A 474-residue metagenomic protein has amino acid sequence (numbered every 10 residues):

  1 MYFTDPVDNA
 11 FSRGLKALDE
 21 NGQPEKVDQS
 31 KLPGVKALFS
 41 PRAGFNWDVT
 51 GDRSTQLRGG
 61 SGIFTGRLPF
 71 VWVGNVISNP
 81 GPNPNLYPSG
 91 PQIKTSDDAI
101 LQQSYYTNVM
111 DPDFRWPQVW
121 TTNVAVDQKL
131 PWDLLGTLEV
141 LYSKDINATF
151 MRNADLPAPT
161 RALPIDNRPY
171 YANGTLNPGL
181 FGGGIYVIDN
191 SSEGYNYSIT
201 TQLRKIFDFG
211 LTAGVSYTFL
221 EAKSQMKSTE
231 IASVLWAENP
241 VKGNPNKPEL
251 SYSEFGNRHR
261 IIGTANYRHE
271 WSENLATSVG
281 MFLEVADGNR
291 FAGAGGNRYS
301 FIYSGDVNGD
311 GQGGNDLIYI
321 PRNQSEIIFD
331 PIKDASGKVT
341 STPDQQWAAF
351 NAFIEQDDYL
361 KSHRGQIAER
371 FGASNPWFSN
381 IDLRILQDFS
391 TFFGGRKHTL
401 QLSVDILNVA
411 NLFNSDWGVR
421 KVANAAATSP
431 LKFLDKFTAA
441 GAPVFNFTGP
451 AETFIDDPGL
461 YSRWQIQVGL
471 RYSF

Functional and structural regions predicted by a protein language model:
M1, G59-I63, G74, L138-Y142 (+5 more regions): Transmembrane beta-barrel strands of outer-membrane/channel proteins
D8-D189, V241, G305-N308, G313 (+4 more regions): Solvent-exposed loop/turn elements at secondary-structure boundaries
V35, V49-T55, V126, W132-D133 (+3 more regions): Short loop/turn motifs that connect adjacent beta-strands in outer-membrane beta-barrel proteins
F39-F45, M110, W120-V124, Y197-T201 (+3 more regions): Hydrophobic, lipid-facing positions within transmembrane beta-strands of outer-membrane proteins
F45-V49, I63, Q128, T201 (+4 more regions): Residue-level signature of outer-membrane beta-barrel architecture
I93, S278-G394, Q401, A426-I455: Extracytoplasmic gating/loop element in the C-terminal half of outer-membrane beta-barrel translocons and assembly
T137-R290: Gram-negative outer-membrane beta-barrel transporters
T212, Y461-F474: Outer-membrane beta-barrel "beta-signal"
